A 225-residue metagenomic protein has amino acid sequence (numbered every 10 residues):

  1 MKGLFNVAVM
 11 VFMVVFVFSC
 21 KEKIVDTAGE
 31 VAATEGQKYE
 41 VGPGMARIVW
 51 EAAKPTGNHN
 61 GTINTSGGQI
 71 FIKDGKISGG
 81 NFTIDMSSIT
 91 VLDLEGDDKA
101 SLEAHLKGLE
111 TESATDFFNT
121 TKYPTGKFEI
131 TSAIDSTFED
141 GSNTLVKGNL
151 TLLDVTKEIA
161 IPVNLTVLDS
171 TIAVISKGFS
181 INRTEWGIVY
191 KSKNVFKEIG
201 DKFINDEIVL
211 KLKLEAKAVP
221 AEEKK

Functional and structural regions predicted by a protein language model:
M1-F18: Sec-dependent bacterial lipoprotein signal peptides
C20-K225: Low-complexity, acidic/polar, glycine-enriched regions of mature
